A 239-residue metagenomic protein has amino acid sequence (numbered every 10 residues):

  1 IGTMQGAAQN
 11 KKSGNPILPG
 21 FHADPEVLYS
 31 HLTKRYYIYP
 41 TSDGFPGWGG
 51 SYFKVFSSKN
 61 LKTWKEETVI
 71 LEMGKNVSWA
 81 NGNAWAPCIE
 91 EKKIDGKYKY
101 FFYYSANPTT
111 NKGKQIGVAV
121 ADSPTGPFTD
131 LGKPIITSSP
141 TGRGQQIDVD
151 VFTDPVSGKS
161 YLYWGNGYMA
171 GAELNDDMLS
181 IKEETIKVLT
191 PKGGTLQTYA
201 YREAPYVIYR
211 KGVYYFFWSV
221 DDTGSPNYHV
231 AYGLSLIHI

Functional and structural regions predicted by a protein language model:
I1-N10: Bacterial Sec-dependent N-terminal signal peptides
Q9-H31, F45-W48, K62-D95, T109 (+3 more regions): Surface loop/turn signatures of beta-propeller and other carbohydrate-active proteins
K34-I38, G96-F102, G158-Y161, V213-Y215: Entry beta-strands of beta-propeller and related beta-repeat scaffolds
D43-G47, N107-N111, Y168-M169, D221-G224: Short glycine/acidic-enriched loop and turn motifs that connect beta-strands
Y52-K54, I116-A119, A170, H229-A231: A short loop-to-beta-strand structural motif that recurs across blades of beta-propeller domains
S58, A121, L174, G233-L236: Conserved Ser/Thr-centered positions that define the repeating blades of beta-propeller domains
Y103, I237-I239: Conserved small/polar residues in nucleotide/adenosyl-binding loops
A200-L236: Loop/turn-rich, solvent-exposed surfaces of beta-rich toroidal or solenoidal domains
